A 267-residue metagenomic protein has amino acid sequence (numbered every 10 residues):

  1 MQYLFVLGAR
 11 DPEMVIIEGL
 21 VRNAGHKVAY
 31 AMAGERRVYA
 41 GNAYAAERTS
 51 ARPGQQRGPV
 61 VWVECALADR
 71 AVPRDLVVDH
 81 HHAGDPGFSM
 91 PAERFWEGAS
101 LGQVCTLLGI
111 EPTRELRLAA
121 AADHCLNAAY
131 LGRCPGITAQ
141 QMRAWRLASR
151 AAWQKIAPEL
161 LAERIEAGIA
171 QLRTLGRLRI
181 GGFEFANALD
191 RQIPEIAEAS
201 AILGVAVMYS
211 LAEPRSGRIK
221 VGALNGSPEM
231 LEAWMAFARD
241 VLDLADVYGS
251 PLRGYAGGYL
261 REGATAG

Functional and structural regions predicted by a protein language model:
M1-Q140, A151, I180-G267: Replace "Mg2+/Mn2+-dependent" with "divalent metal-dependent
Q140-R146: Short alpha-helical linear motifs
L147-I193: Internal, well-folded beta-alpha domain core
